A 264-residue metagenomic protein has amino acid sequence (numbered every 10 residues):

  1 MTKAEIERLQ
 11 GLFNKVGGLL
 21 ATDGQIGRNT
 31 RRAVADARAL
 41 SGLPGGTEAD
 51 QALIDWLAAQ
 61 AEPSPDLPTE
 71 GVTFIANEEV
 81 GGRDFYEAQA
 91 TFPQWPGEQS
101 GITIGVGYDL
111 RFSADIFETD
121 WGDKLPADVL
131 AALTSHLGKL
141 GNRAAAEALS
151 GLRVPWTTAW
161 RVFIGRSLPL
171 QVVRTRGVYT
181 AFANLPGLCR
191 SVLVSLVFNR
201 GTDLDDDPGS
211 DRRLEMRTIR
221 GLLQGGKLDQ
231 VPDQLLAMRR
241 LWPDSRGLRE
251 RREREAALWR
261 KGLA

Functional and structural regions predicted by a protein language model:
M1-Q60: Short acidic, glycine/serine/threonine-rich helix-capping segments at coil-helix boundaries
L20, S191, R217-T218: Positions in alpha-helical segments
D23-G27, G46-T47, F182-R190, R212: Alpha-helix N-cap/helix-initiation sites
L40-E48, G81-Y86, N199-D207, D244-S245: Secretory-pathway/luminal and periplasmic proteins that interact with or process carbohydrate-rich
W56, L196, Q234-M238: Short acidic/histidine-centered micro-motifs embedded in hydrophobic/aromatic stretches that mark compact functional
E62-S191, L214, L223-A264: Acidic, aromatic-lined catalytic clefts of primarily extracellular/periplasmic carbohydrate-active enzymes that remodel
L185-D206: Hydrophobic/aromatic-rich, well-ordered segments within soluble, folded domains that form packed cores
D203-L222: Short conserved catalytic/interaction loops centered on acidic-Pro-aromatic/His motifs
